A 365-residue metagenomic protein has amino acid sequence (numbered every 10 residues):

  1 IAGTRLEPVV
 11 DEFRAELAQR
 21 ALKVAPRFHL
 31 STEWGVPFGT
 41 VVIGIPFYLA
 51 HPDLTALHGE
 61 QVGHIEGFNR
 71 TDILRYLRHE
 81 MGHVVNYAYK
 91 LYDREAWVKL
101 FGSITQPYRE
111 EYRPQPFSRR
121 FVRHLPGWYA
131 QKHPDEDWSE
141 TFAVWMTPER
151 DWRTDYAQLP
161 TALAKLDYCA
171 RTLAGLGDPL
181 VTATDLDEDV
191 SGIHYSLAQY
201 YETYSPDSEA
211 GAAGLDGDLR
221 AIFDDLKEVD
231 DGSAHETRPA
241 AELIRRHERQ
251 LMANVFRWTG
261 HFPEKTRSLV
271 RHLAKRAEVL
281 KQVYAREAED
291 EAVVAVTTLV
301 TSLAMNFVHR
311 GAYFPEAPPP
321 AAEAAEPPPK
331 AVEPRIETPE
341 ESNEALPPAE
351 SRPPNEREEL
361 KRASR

Functional and structural regions predicted by a protein language model:
A2-A56, G67, L299-H309, Y313: Auxiliary, metal-adjacent structural segments of Zn-dependent hydrolase domains
E7-D11, H79, H133-T141, L163 (+1 more regions): A structural signal for well-ordered alpha-helical segments within the folded catalytic domains of diverse enzymes
L57-L77: Short pre-active-site segment immediately N-terminal to the catalytic Zn-binding motif
T71-L91, S139: Active-site recognition of the HExxH zinc-binding catalytic motif
T71-R75, W128-W138, Q158-A162: Active-site metal-coordination segments of metallo-dependent hydrolases
N86-E136, F142-R150: Post-HExxH zinc-binding segment in Zn-dependent metallohydrolases
W138-M305, P320: Pan-zinc metallopeptidase signature
P327-R365: Long, low-complexity, intrinsically disordered segments
